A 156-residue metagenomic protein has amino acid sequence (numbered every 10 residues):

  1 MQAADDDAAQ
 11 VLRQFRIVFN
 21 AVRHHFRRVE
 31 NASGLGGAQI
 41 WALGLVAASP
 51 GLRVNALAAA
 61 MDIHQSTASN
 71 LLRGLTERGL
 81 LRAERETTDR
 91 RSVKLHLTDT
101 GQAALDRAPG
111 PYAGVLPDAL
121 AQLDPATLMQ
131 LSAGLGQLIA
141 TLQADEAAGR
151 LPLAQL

Functional and structural regions predicted by a protein language model:
M1-D6, A126-L156: C-terminal regulatory/oligomerization modules of transcriptional regulators
M1-S33, G37, L153-L156: N-terminal leader segment of winged-helix/HTH proteins
L12, R16, Q39, T98 (+1 more regions): Generic structural concept
F15-V18, V22-V29, M61, A104 (+2 more regions): Alpha-helical linker/hinge and terminal dimerization helices associated with HTH transcriptional regulators
H24-T67, R78, R150: N-terminal helix-turn-helix DNA-binding core of bacterial DNA-binding proteins
R73-Q130: Charged, amphipathic alpha-helical coiled-coil/dimerization segments
